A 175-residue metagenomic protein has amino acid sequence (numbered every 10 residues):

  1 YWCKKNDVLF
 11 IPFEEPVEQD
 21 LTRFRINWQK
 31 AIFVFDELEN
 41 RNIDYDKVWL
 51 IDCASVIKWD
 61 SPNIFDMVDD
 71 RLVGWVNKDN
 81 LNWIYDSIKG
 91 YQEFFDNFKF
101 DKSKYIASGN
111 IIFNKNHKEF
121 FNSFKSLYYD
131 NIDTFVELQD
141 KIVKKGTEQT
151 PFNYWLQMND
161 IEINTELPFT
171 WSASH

Functional and structural regions predicted by a protein language model:
Y1, K58-I64, D96-F100, N153-W155 (+1 more regions): Intrinsically disordered, low-complexity boundary segments flanking structured domains
Y1-D46, E119, D160: N-terminal anchoring/stem segment of glycosyltransferases
F13-E15, V76, E166-F169: Conserved beta-strand termini and adjacent loop/short-helix elements that scaffold enzyme active sites in alpha/beta
V17-L21, L81-N82, W171-H175: A short acidic, often aromatic-flanked loop/helix-cap motif at beta-alpha or helix-coil junctions that lines enzyme
I26-I88: GT-A fold catalytic core of metal-dependent nucleotide-sugar glycosyltransferases, centered on the diacidic
I32, S103-H175: Catalytic core and acceptor-binding pocket of nucleotide-sugar-dependent glycosyltransferases
L50, K89-F94, E166-L167: Short, charged, low-hydrophobicity "junction" segments
S61-T134: Conserved catalytic core of nucleotide-sugar-dependent glycosyltransferases
